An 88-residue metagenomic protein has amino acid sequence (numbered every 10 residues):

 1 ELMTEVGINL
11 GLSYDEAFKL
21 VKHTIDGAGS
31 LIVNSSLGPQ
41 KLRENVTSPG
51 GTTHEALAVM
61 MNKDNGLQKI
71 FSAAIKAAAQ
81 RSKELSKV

Functional and structural regions predicted by a protein language model:
E1-F18: Anionic-ligand binding region
F18-V88: NAD(P)-dependent Rossmann-like dehydrogenase/reductase catalytic/cofactor-binding core
